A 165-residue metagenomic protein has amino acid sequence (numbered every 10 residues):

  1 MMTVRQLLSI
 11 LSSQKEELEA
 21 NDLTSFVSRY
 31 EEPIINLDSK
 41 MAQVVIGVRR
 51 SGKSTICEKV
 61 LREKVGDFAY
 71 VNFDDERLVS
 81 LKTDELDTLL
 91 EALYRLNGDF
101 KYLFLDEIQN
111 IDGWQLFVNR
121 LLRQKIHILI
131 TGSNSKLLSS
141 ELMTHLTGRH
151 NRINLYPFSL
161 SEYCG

Functional and structural regions predicted by a protein language model:
M1-G165: Phosphate-binding site recognition
